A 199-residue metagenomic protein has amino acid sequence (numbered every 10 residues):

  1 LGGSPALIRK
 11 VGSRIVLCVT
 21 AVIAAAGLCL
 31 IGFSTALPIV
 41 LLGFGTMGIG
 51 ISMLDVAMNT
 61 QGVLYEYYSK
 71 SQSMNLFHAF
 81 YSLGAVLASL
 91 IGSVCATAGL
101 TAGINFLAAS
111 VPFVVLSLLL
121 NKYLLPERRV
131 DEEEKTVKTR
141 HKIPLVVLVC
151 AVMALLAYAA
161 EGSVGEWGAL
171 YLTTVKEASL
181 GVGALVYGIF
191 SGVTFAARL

Functional and structural regions predicted by a protein language model:
L1-S13, A96, A197-L199: Helix-to-loop junctions at the C-terminal end of transmembrane segments in multipass secondary transporters
G12, F33-P38, E177: Helix-breaking motifs and short loop linkers at transmembrane-helix boundaries and internal kinks in secondary membrane
R14-L17, A21, V40: Primarily marks hydrophobic transmembrane alpha-helices of the MFS/SLC 12-helix fold
V22-T35: C-terminal ends and interior cores of transmembrane alpha-helices in multi-pass membrane transporters/permeases
G27, P38-M47: Paired small-residue
G43-F80: Cytoplasmic helix-loop-helix junction between adjacent transmembrane helices in 12-TM secondary transporters
G103-K122: Symmetry-related core transmembrane helices of the 12-TM Major Facilitator Superfamily/SLC fold
E166-V182: Short amphipathic helix-loop junctions that connect adjacent transmembrane helices in Major Facilitator Superfamily/SLC
